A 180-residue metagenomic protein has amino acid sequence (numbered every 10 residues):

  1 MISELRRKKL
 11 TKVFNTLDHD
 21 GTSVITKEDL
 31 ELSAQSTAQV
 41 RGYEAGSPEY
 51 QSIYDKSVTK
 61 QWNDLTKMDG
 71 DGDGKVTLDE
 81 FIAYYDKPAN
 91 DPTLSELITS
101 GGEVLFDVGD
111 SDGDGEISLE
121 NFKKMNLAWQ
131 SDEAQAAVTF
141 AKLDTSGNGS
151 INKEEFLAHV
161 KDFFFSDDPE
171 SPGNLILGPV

Functional and structural regions predicted by a protein language model:
M1-K60, K67-G70: Eukaryote-specific detector of the first structured module of a protein
S3-E4, Y54, Y84-D86, S118: A short linear-motif detector with a strong N-terminal bias
Q61-G113, L119, K123-V180: EF-hand and EF-hand-like Ca2+-sensor regions
